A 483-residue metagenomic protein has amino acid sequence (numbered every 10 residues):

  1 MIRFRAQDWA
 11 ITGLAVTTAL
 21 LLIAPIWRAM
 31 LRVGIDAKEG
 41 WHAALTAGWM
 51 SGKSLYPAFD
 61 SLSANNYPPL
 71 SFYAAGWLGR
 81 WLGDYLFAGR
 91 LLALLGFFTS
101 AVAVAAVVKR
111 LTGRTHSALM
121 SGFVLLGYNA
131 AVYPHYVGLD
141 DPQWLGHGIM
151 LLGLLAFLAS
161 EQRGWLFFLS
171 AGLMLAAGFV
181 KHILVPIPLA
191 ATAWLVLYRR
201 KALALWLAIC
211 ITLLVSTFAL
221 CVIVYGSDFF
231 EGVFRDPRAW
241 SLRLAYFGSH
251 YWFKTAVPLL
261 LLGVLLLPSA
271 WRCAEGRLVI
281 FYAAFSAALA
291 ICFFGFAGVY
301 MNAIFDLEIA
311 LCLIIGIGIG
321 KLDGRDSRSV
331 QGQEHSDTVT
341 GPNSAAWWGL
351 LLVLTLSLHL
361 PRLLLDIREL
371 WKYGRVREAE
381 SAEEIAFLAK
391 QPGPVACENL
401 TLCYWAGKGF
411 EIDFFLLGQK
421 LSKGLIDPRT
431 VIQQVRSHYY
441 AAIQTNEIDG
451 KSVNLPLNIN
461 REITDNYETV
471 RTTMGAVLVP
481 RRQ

Functional and structural regions predicted by a protein language model:
M1-R5, P186-T212, R238-W240, L266-C273 (+3 more regions): Perimembrane helix-loop-helix junctions
A15-T18, V102, K254-I280, A287 (+1 more regions): Hydrophobic, aromatic-rich transmembrane alpha-helices and their immediate juxtamembrane boundary segments
W41-N66, L70-Y73: Extracytosolic helix-loop segments that constitute the early lumenal/periplasmic catalytic or substrate-binding loops
L91-G113, G127-Y128, L152: Transmembrane-helix motifs of polytopic, lipid-linked glycan transferases
L145, M150-L169, V264-E275, I319-D323: Membrane-interface transmembrane helices that cradle and orient dolichyl/undecaprenyl
L166-H182, I187-V196, I211-V215, S286-C292: Membrane-interface alpha helices of multi-pass inner-membrane proteins
P188-L189, W371-S422, P428-V453: Short periplasmic/luminal acceptor-recognition loop of GT-C membrane glycosyltransferases, typified by
K201-L265, F285-L289, G298, N302-A303 (+2 more regions): Membrane-lumen/periplasm interface segments of specific transmembrane helices in polyprenyl phosphate-linked
